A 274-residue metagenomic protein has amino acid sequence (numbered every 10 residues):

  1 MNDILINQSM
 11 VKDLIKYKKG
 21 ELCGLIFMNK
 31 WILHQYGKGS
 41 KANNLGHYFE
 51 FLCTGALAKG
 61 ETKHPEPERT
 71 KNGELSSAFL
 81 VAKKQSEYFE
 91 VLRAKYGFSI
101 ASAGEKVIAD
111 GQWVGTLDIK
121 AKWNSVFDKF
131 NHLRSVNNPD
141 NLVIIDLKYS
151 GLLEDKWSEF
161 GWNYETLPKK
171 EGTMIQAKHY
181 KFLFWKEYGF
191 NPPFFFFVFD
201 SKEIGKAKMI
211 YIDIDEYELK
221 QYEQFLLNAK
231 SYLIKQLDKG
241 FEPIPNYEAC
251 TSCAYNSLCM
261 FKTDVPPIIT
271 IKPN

Functional and structural regions predicted by a protein language model:
M1-L117, N124, A249: Metal-dependent nuclease catalytic cores that hydrolyze phosphodiester bonds in DNA/RNA, characterized by
K38, K71, K156-E171, I212-E216: Short histidine-centered catalytic/ligand-binding loop motif
C53-L57, Y149-L152, W185-G189, I234: Hydrophobic/aromatic-lined pockets within catalytic cores
G55, G151-L153, K202-E203, C259: Short loop/turn segments at secondary-structure transitions that flank enzyme active sites
A109, A121-F127, V198-D200: Short acidic, glycine-rich loop/turn motifs
V114, D140-L142, K206-M209: Short, mixed charged/polar active-site loops that provide acid/base catalysis or chelate metal/phosphate cofactors
L117-W162, Y180: Conserved catalytic cores of phosphodiester-cleaving nucleases, focusing on short active-site segments
K169-M174, H179-N274: Metal-dependent nuclease catalytic regions and adjoining charged, substrate-binding loops involved in nucleic-acid end
